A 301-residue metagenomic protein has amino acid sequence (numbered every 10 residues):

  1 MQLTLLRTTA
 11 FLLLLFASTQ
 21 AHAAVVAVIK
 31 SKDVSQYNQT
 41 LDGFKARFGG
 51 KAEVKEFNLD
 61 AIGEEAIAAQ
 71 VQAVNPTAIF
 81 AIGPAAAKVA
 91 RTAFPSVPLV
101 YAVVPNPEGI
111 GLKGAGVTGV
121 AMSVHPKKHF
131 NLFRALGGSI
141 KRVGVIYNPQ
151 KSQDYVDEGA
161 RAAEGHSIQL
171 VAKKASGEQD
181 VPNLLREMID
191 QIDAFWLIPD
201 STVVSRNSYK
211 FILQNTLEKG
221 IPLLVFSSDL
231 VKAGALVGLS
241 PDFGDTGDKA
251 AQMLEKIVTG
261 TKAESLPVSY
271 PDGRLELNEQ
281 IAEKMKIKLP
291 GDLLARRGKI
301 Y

Functional and structural regions predicted by a protein language model:
M1-T9: Bacterial N-terminal signal peptides that target proteins for export
A10-L15: Hydrophobic helical h-region of N-terminal Sec-dependent signal peptides in bacterial secretory/periplasmic proteins
S18-T19: N-terminal signal peptide c-region/cleavage motif recognized by signal peptidases
A23-Y301: Short hydrophobic alpha-helices and adjacent helix-cap/hinge residues
